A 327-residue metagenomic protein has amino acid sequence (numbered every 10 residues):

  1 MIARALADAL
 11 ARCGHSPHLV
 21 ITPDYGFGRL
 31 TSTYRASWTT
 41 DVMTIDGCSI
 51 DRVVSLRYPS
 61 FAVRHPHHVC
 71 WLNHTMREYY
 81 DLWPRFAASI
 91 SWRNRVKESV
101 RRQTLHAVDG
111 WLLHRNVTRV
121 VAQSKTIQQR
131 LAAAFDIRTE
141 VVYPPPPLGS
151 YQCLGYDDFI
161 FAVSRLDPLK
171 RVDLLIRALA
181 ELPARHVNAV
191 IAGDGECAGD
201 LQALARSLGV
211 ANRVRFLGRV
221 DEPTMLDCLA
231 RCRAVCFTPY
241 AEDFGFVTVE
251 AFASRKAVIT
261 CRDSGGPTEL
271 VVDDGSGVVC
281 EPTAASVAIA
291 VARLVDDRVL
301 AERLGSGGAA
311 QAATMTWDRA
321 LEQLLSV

Functional and structural regions predicted by a protein language model:
C13-S60: Active-site donor-binding segments of glycosyltransferases and PAPS-dependent sulfotransferases
S89-V120, Q128: Membrane-proximal helix-turn-helix segments that form the acceptor-binding/catalytic region of lipid-linked
S150-K170, I176-E181, V190: Conserved donor-binding/catalytic core segment of Leloir-type glycosyltransferases
Q202-V220: Nucleotide-activated donor-binding/catalytic signature segment of Leloir-type glycosyltransferases, i.e., the conserved
R213, R293, L300-T314, Q323: A short, well-ordered alpha-helix in the C-terminal region of glycosyltransferases
R219-V220, D227-C232: Short alpha-helical donor nucleotide-sugar binding micro-motif in glycosyltransferases
Y240: Aromatic "clamp/platform" in nucleotide-sugar-dependent glycosyltransferases that forms part of the donor/acceptor
R262, D273-A285, R293-R298: Conserved acidic donor-binding segment of nucleotide-sugar-dependent glycosyltransferases
